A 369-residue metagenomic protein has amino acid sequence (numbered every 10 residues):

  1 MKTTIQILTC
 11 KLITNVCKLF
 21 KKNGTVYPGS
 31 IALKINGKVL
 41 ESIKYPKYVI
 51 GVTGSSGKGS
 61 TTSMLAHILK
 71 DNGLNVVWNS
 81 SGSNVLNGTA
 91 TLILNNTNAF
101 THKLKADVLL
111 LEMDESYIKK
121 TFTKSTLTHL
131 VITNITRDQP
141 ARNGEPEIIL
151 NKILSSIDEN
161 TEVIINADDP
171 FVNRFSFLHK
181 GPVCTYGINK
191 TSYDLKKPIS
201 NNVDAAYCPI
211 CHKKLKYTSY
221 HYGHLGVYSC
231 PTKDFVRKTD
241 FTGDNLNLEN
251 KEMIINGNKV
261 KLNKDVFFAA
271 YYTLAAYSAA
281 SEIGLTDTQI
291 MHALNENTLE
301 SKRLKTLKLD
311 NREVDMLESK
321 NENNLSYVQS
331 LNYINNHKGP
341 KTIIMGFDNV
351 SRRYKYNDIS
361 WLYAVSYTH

Functional and structural regions predicted by a protein language model:
K2-G187, K197-Y207: Phosphate-binding loop of NTP-binding sites
G59-H67, D244-G257: Acidic-glycine-rich active-site phosphate/pyrophosphate-binding loop
L65, L69, T89-I93, T273-I283 (+1 more regions): Buried hydrophobic packing segments
V76-N79, K259-F267, D315-M316: A short glycine/serine-rich beta->alpha loop
K124-N134, H224-K238, K264-N295: A conserved, hydrophobic alpha-helical segment in the catalytic core of large ATP/adenylate-utilizing enzymes
T191-K251: Cys/His-rich short segments
N247-L248, A279-S319: Gly/charged, well-structured mid-domain segments that form the phosphate/adenylate-handling core of ATP-dependent
E318-H369: Active-site beta-alpha connecting loops in nucleotide-dependent enzymes
